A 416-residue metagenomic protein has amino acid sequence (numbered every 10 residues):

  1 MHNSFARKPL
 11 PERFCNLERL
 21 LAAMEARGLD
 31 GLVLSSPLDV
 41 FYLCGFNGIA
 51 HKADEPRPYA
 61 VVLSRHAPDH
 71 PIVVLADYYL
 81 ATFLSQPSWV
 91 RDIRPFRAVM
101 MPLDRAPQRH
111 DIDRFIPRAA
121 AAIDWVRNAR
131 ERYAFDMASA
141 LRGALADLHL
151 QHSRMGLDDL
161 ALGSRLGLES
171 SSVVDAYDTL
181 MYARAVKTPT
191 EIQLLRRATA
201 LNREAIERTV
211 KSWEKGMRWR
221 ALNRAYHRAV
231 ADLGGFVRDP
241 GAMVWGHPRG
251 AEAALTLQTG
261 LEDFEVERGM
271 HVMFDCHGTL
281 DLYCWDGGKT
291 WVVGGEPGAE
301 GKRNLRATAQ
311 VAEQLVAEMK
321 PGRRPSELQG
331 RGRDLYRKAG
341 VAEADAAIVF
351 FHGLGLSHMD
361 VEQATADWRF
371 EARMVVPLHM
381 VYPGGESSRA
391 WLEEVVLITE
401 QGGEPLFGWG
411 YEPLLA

Functional and structural regions predicted by a protein language model:
M1-A416: Active-site neighborhoods and metal-handling regions in enzymes and metal-associated proteins
